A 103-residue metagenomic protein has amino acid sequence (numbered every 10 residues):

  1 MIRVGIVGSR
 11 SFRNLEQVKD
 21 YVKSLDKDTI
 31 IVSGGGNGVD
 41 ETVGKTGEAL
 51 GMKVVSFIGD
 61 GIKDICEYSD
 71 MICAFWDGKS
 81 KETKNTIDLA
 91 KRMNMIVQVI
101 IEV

Functional and structural regions predicted by a protein language model:
I2-R3, R10-V103: Acidic/glycine-enriched connector segments
